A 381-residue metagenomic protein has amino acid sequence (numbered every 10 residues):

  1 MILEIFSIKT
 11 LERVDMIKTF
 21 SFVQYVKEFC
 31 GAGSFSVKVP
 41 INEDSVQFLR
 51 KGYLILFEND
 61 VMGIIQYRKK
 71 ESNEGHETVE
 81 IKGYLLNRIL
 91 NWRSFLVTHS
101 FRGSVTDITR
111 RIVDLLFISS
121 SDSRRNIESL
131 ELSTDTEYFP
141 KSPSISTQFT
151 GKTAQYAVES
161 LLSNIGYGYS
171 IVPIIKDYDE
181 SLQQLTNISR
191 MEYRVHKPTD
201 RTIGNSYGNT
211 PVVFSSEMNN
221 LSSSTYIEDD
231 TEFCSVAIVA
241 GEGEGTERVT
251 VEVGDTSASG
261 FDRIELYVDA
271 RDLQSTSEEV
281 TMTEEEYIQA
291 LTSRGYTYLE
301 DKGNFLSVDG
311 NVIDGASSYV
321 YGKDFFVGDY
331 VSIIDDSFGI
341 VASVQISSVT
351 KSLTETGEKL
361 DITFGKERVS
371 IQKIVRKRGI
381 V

Functional and structural regions predicted by a protein language model:
M1-K18, I203-N209: Polar/acidic, low-complexity leader/linker segments enriched in S/T/G and N/D
L3, K51-N59, G328-D336: Short conserved beta-strand and strand-loop elements enriched in small hydrophobics with frequent Asp/Gly
K18-E28, I65-N73, I171-Q183, S347-K351: Short amphipathic beta-strand and strand-loop transition segments with alternating hydrophobic
K18-S45, Y156, S216-V381: An acidic/polar, Gly/Ser/Thr-rich interaction patch typically located in mid-to-C-terminal regions of proteins
E28, S36-V37, G83, T98-E131 (+5 more regions): Amphipathic, non-transmembrane alpha-helical segments in extracytoplasmic/periplasmic proteins
E43-T136: Surface-exposed cap/loop segments at beta↔alpha junctions
F48-Y53, T150-G151, E217-M218, G328: Glycine-centered loop/turn motifs
K69-L90, L130-C234: Short beta-strand-centered interaction patches in the first periplasmic/extracellular domains of large envelope
